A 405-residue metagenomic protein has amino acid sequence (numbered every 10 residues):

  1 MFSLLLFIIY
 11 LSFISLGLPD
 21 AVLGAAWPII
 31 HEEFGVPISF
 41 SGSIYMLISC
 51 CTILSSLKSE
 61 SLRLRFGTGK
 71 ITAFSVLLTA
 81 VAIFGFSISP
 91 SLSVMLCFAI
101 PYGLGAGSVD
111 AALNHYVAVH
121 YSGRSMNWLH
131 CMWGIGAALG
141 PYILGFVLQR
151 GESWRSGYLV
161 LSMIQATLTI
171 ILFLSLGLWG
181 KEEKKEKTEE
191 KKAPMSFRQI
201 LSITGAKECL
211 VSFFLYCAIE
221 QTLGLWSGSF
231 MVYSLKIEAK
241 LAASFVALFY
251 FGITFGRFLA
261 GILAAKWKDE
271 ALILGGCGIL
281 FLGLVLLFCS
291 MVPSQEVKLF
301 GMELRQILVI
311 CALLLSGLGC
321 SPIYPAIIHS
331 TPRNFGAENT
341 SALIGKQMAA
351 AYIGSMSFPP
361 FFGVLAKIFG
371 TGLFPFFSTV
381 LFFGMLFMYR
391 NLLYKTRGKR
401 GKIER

Functional and structural regions predicted by a protein language model:
L23-G24, T204-A247, F251: Extracytoplasmic gate region of multi-pass secondary transporters
G35, G67, I88-S93, K236 (+1 more regions): Helix-breaking motifs and short loop linkers at transmembrane-helix boundaries and internal kinks in secondary membrane
L54-S93: Conserved MFS/SLC helix-loop-helix module at the cytosolic interface between two early adjacent transmembrane helices
S55-G67, G256-D269, Q295, A366-K367: Helix-to-loop junctions at the C-terminal end of transmembrane segments in multipass secondary transporters
F98-M132: Cytoplasmic helix-loop-helix junction between adjacent transmembrane helices in 12-TM secondary transporters
W128-G180: Helix-loop-helix hairpin linking two adjacent transmembrane segments in secondary transporters
E270-I327: C-terminal transmembrane helical hairpin of 12-TM major facilitator-type secondary transporters
P332-T371: A late C-terminal transmembrane helix in Major Facilitator Superfamily
